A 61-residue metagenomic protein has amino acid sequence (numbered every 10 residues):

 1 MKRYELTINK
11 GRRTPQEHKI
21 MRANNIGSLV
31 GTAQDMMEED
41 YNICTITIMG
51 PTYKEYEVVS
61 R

Functional and structural regions predicted by a protein language model:
M1-E17: Short aromatic-glycine-(Arg/Gly/Cys) micro-motifs in beta-strand/loop hairpins
Y4, G11, L29, N42-C44 (+1 more regions): Low-complexity intrinsically disordered segments
T7-N9, N24, M49, V59: A structural detector for beta-sheet-dominated domains
T14-G27: A short, exposed loop/beta-hairpin motif centered on an aromatic-Gly-Thr core
M36-R61: Short, mixed-charge low-complexity intrinsically disordered segments
